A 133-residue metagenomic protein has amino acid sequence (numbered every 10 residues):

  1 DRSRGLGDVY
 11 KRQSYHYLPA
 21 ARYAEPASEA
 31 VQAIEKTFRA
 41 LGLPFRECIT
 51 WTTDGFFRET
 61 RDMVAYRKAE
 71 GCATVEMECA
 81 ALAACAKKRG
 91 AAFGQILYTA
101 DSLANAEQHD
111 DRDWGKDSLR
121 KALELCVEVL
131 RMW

Functional and structural regions predicted by a protein language model:
D1-Y10: Single conserved hydrophobic/aromatic residue that forms the stacking wall/gate of nucleotide- or nucleobase-binding
K11-Q13, R58-T60, S102-E107: Short acidic/His/Gly/Ser-rich catalytic and metal-binding motifs that mark active-site loops of diverse hydrolases
Y23, A27-V31, T60, V75 (+2 more regions): Generic structural signal for well-ordered, non-membrane alpha-helical segments in soluble metabolic enzymes
A24-E70: Active-site rim beta-loop-alpha module in soluble metabolic enzymes
A33-L41, C85, L125-W133: Generic non-transmembrane alpha-helical segments
F45-T52, V75-M77, Q95-Y98: General beta-strand structural signal in soluble alpha/beta enzymes
A80-W114: Zn-dependent metallopeptidase/amidohydrolase metal-coordination segment
L103-W133: His/Asp/Glu-rich mid-to-C-terminal helical/loop segments that flank catalytic regions of hydrolases
